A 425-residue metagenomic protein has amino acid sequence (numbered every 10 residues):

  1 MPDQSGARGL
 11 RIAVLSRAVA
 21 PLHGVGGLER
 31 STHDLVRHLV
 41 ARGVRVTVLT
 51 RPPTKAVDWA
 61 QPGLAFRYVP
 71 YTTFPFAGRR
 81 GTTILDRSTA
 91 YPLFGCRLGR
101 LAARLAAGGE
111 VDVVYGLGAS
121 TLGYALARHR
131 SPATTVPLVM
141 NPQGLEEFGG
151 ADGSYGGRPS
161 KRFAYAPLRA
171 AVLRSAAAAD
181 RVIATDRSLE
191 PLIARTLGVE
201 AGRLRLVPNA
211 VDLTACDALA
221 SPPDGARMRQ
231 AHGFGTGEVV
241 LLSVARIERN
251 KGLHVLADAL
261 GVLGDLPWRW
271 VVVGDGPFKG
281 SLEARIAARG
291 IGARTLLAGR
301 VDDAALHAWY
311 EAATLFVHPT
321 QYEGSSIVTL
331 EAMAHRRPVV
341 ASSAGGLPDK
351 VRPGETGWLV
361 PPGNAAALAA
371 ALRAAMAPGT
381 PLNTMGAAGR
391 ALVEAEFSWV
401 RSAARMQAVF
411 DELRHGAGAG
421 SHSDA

Functional and structural regions predicted by a protein language model:
I12, V113-Y115, R130-D152, I183 (+1 more regions): Active-site proximal beta-strand in glycosyltransferases
R30, V239-V262, P277-E283, A366: A conserved mid-protein helix/loop that constitutes part of the nucleotide-sugar donor-binding site
R162-V182: Membrane-proximal helix-turn-helix segments that form the acceptor-binding/catalytic region of lipid-linked
A176, R300-V301, A308-A313: Short alpha-helical donor nucleotide-sugar binding micro-motif in glycosyltransferases
S188, A210: Carbohydrate-associated surface elements
Q321: Aromatic "clamp/platform" in nucleotide-sugar-dependent glycosyltransferases that forms part of the donor/acceptor
P338-A341, V351: Short hydrophobic beta-strand element within catalytic cores of glycosyltransferases and related nucleotide-activated
P353-G354, W358-A365, A374-T380: Conserved acidic donor-binding segment of nucleotide-sugar-dependent glycosyltransferases
